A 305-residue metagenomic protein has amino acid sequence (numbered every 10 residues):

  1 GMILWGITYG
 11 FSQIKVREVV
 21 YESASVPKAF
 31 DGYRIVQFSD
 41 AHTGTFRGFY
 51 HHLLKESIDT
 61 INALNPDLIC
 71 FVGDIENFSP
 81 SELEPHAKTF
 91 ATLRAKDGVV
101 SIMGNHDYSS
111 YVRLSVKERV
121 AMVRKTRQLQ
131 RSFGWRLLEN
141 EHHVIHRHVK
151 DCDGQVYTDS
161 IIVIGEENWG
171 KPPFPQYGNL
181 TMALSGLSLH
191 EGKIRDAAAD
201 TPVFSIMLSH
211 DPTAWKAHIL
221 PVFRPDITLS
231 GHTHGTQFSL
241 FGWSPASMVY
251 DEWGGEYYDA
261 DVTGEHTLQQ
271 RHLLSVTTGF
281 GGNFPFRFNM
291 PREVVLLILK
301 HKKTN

Functional and structural regions predicted by a protein language model:
G1-R34, S39-G44: Acidic, histidine-bearing metal-coordination/catalytic regions of metal-dependent phosphoesterases
A29-N305: Soluble catalytic domains of enzymes that build or remodel membrane lipids, polysaccharides, and related
